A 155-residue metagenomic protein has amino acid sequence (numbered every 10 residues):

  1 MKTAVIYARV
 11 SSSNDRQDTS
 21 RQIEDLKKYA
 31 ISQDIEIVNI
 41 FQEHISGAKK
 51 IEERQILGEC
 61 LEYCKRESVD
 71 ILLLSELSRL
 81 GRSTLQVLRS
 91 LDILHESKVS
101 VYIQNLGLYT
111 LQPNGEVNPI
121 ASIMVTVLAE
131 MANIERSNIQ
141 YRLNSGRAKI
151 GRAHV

Functional and structural regions predicted by a protein language model:
M1-A148: Short, structured surface patches at the beginning of a domain
A153-V155: Conserved small/polar residues in nucleotide/adenosyl-binding loops
